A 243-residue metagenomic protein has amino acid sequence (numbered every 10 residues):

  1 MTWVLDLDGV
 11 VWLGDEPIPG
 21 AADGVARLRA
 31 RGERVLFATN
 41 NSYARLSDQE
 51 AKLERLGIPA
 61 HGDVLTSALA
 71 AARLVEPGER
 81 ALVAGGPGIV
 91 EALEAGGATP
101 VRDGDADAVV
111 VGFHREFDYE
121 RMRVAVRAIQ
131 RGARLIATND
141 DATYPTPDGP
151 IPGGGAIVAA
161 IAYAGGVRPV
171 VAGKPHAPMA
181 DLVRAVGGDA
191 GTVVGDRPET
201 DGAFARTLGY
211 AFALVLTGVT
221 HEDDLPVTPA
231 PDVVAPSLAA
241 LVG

Functional and structural regions predicted by a protein language model:
M1-P19, D23, R27-E33, S42-D63 (+1 more regions): Asp-based, Mg2+/Mn2+-dependent phosphohydrolase catalytic module
